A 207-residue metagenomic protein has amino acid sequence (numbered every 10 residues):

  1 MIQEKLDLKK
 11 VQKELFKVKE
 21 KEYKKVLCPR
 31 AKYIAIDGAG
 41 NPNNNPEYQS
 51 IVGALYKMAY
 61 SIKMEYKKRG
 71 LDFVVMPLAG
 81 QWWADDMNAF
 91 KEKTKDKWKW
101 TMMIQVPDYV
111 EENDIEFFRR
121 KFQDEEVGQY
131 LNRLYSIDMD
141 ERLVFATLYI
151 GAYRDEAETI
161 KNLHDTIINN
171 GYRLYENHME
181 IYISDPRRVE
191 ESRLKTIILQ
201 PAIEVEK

Functional and structural regions predicted by a protein language model:
M1-K207: A solvent-exposed interaction/effector surface
